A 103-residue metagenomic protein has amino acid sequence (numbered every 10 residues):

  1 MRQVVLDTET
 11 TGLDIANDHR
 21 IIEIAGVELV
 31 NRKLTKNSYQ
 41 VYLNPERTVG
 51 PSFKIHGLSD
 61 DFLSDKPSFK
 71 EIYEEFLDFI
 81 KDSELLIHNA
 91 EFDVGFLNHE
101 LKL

Functional and structural regions predicted by a protein language model:
M1-L103: Conserved non-catalytic scaffold segment of RNase H-like nuclease domains
